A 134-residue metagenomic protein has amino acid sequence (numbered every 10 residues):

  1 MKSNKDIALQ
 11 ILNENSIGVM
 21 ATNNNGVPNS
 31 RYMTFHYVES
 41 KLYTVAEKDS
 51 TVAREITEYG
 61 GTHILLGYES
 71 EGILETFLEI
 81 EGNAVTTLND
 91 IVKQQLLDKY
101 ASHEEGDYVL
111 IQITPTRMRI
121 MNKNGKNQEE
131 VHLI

Functional and structural regions predicted by a protein language model:
M1-G18: Extreme N-terminal tail/first-helix region
S3-K5, A46-S50, Q94-L96: Charged, amphipathic alpha-helical segments
N15-D49, I56, H63-L66: Short beta-strand segments
S16, R31, G60, L78-I80 (+1 more regions): Residues that flank catalytic or metal-binding motifs in active/ligand-binding sites
D49-V52, E105-D107: A short beta-loop-beta micro-motif enriched in histidine and acidic residues
V52-L78, G82: Helix-adjacent hinge/juxtasegments
T76-I134: Charged, gly/pro-rich active-site loop segments
